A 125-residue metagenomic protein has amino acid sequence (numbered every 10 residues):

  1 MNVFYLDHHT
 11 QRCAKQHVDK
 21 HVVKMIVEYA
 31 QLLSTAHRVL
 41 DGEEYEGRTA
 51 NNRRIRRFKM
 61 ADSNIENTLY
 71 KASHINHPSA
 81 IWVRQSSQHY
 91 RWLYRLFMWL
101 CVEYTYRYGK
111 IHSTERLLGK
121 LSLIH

Functional and structural regions predicted by a protein language model:
M1-Y106, H112: An N-terminal structural lobe/cap that precedes and organizes the functional/catalytic core across diverse proteins
A50-N52, R116-S122: A glycine-rich phosphate-binding loop feature that marks nucleotide/adenosyl-phosphate handling sites
H125: Conserved small/polar residues in nucleotide/adenosyl-binding loops
